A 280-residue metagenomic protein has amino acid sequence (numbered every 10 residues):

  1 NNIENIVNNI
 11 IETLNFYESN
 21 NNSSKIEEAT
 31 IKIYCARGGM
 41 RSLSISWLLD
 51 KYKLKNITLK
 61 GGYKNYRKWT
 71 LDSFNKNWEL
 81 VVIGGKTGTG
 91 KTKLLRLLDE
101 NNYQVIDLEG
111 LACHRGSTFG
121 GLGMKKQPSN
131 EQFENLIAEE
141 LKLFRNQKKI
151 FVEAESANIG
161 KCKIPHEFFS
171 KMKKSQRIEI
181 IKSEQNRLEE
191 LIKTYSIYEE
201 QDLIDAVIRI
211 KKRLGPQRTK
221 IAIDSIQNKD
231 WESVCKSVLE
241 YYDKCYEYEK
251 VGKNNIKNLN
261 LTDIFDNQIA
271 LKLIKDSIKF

Functional and structural regions predicted by a protein language model:
N2-L59: Catalytic cysteine-centered active loop of the rhodanese-like fold, especially the PTP/DSP P-loop
S24-E27, D72-W78: Phosphate-binding P-loop
K32, I57, V81-I83, Q104-I106 (+3 more regions): Hydrophobic/aromatic beta-strand patches that form the interior of the parallel beta-sheet core in alpha/beta enzyme
M40-R41, V81-E100: Glycine-rich phosphate-binding P-loop
D50-R67, D107-A112: A short glycine-rich beta-strand->turn/loop micro-motif centered on a GG-aromatic cluster
N75-T89, K126-L136, Y198-A206: A polyampholytic, Gly/Pro-enriched intrinsically disordered region
E100-S170: Conserved nucleotide-sensing/catalytic segment adjacent to the nucleotide-binding pocket in NTP-handling enzymes
K171-Q176, I181-F280: Conserved NTP phosphate-binding and transfer environment spanning the P-loop NTPase/kinase superfamily
